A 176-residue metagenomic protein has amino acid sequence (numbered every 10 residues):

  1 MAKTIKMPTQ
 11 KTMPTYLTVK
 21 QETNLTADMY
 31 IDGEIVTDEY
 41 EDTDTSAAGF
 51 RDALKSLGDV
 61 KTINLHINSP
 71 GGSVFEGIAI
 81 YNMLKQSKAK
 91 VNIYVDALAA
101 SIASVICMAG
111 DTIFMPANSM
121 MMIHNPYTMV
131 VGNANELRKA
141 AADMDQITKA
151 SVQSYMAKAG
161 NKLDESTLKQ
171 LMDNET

Functional and structural regions predicted by a protein language model:
M1-I102, A109-T176: N-terminal organellar transit peptides
